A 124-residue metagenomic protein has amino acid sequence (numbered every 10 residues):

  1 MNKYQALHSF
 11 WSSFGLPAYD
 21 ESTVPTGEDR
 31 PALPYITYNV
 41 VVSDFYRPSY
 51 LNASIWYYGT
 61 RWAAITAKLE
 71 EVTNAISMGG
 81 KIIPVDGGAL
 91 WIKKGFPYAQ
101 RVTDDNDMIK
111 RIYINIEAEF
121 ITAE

Functional and structural regions predicted by a protein language model:
M1-F10, V41-P48, A89-E124: Short, charged interaction patches at domain edges and termini
M1-F45, G79-L90: Small/polar-rich, solvent-exposed N-terminal microdomains that initiate assembly or binding
Y46-G59: Short glycine-rich, basic-tinged beta-strand/loop micro-motifs
G59-A63, I121-E124: Short, cysteine-centered beta-strand-loop-beta hairpins and adjacent loop/turn segments enriched in charged/polar
R61-G88: Mid-chain, well-packed structural core segment of small domains
